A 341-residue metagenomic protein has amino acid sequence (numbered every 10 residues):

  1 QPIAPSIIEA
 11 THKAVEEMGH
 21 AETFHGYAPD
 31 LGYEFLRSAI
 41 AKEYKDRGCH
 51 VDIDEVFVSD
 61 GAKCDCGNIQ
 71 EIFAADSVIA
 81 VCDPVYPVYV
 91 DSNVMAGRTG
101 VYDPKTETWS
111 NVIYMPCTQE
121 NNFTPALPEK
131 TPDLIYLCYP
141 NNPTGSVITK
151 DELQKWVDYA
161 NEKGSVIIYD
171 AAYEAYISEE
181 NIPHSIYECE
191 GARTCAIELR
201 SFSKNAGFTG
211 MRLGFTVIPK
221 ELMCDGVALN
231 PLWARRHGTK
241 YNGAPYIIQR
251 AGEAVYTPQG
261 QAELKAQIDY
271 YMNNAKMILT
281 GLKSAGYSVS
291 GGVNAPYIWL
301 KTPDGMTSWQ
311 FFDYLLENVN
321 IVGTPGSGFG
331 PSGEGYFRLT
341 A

Functional and structural regions predicted by a protein language model:
Q1-M18, L31, F35-A341: PLP-dependent class I/II
H20-F24: Pre-Walker A segment
H25-L31: A short, highly charged nucleic-acid-interacting micro-segment common to nuclease and nuclease-linked defense proteins
